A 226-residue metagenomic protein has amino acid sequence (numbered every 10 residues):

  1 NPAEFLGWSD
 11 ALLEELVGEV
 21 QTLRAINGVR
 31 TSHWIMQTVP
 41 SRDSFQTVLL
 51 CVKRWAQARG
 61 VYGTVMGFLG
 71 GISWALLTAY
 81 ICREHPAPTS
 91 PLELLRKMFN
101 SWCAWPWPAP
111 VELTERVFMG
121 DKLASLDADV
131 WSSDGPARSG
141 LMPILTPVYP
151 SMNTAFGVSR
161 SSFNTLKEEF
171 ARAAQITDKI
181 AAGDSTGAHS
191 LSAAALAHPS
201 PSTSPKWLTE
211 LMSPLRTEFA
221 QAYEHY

Functional and structural regions predicted by a protein language model:
N1-Y226: Non-catalytic helical "accessory" subdomain of NTase-fold nucleotidyltransferases
